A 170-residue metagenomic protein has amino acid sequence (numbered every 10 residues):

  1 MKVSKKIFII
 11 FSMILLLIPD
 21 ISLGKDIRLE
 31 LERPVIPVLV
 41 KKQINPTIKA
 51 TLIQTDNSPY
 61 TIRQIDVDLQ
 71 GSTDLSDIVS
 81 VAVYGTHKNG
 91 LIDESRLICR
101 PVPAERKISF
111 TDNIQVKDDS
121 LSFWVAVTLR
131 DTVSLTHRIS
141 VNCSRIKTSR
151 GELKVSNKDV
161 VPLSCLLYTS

Functional and structural regions predicted by a protein language model:
K2-F8: Bacterial N-terminal signal peptides that target proteins for export
I10-I18: Bacterial N-terminal signal peptides
S22-G24: Boundary at the C-terminal end of the N-terminal hydrophobic targeting segment
P37-I44: Short, solvent-exposed loop/linker segments at the N-terminal edge of repeated beta-sheet extracellular domains
I44-P59, R63-L69: Short beta-strand elements of extracellular/lumenal beta-sandwich folds
Y60-I62, D66-V102, D131-K158: Extended intrinsically disordered, low-complexity coil regions enriched in Ser, Thr, Gly, Ala and often Pro
N113-C143: Short, well-structured beta-strand segments enriched in hydrophobic/aromatic residues within extracellular or lumenal
Y168-S170: Conserved small/polar residues in nucleotide/adenosyl-binding loops
